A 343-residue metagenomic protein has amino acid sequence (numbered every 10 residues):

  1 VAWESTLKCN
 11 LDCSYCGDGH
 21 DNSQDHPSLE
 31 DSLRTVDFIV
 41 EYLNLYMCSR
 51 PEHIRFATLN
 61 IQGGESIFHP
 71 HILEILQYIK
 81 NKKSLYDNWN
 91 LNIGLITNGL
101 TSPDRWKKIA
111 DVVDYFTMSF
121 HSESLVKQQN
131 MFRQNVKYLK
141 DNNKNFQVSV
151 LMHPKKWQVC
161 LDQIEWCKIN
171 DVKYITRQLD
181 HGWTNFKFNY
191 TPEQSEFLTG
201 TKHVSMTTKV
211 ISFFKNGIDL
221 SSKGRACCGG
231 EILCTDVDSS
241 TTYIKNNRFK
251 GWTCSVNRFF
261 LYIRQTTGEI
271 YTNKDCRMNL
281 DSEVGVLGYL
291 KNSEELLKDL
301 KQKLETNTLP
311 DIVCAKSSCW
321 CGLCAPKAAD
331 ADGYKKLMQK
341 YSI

Functional and structural regions predicted by a protein language model:
V1-E4, I211-K215, V237-T242, L297-V313: Short, intrinsically disordered, charge-biased short linear motifs at domain edges
V1-R34: Canonical Radical SAM [4Fe-4S] cluster-binding loop centered on the CxxxCxxC motif and its immediate flanking residues
A2, T6, N10, G251 (+2 more regions): Residues immediately within or flanking Cys/His clusters that coordinate Zn2+ in small zinc-binding modules
S5, G63-G64: Short acidic donor-binding/metal-coordinating loop in glycosyltransferase active sites
K8, G17, T35, Y42-N44 (+3 more regions): Glycine-rich short-loop/terminal segments
G19, T267-I343: Flexible mid-to-C-terminal extensions adjoining Fe-S/redox cofactors in radical SAM and related proteins
V36-E41, L45-Q62, H69-C167, K173-R177: Radical SAM/AdoMet-radical enzyme domain recognition
D114-Y115, S119-T266, Y271, D275-E283: Radical SAM enzyme [4Fe-4S]-AdoMet core and its adjacent flexible, acidic and glycine-rich loops/tails across
